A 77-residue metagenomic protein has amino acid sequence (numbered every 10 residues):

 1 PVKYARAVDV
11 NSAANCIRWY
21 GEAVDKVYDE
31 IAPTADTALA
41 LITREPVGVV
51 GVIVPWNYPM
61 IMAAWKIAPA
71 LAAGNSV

Functional and structural regions predicted by a protein language model:
P1-I31, A35-A38: N-terminal Rossmann-like NAD(P)+-binding subdomain of aldehyde/semialdehyde dehydrogenases
D29-V77: Conserved small-residue-rich beta-alpha loop and adjacent elements that most often cradle the phosphate/pyrophosphate
